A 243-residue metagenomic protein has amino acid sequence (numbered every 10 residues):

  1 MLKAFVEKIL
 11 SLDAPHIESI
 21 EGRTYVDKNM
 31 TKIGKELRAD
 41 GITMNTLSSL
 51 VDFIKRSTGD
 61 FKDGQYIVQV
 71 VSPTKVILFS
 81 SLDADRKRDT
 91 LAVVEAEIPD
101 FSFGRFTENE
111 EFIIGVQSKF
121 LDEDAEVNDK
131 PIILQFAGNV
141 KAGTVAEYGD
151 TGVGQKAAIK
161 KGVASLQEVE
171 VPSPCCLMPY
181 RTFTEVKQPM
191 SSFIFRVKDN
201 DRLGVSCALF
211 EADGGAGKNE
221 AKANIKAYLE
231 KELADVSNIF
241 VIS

Functional and structural regions predicted by a protein language model:
M1-L82, D235-S243: An N-terminally focused, membrane-permeabilizing/fusogenic/translocator signature enriched in pore-forming
F5-V6, L50, I54, F112 (+5 more regions): Generic structural signal of hydrophobic/aromatic residues within well-ordered alpha-helices of folded domains
L12, F53-D60, G64, D85 (+5 more regions): Surface-exposed polar/charged interaction patches
I33-A39, E97-F101, S118, A208-G214: Charged, low-complexity surface segments at secondary-structure and domain boundaries
G41-N45, F103-T107, E111, N128-Q135 (+3 more regions): Alpha-helix boundary/N-cap detector
T43, L50-Q69, I77-A84, D89-E97 (+2 more regions): Amphipathic, membrane-active segments
R105-K156: Membrane-inserting effector segments that mediate pore formation, membrane fusion, or transient membrane insertion
V186-S243: Long, compositionally biased interface segments
